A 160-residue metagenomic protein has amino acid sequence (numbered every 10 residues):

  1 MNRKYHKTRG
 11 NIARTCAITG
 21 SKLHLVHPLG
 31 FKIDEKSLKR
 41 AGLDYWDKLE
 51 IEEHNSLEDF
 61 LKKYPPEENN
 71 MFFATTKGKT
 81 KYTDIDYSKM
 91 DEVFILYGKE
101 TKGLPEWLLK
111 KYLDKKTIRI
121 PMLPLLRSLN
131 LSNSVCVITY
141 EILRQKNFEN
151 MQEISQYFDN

Functional and structural regions predicted by a protein language model:
M1-N160: Post-transcriptional modification and biogenesis factors for structured RNAs of the translation apparatus
